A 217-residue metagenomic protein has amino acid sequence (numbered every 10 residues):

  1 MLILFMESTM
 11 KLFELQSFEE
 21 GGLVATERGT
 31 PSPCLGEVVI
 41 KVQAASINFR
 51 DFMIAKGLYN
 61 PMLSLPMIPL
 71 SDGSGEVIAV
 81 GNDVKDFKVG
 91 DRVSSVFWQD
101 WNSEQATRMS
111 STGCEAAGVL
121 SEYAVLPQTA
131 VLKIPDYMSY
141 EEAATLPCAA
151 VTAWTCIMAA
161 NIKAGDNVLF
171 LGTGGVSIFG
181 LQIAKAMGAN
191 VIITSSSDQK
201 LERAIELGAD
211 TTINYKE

Functional and structural regions predicted by a protein language model:
M1-T9: Short, Lys/Arg-enriched N-terminal segments with co-localized hydrophobic residues within the first ~10-30 amino acids
E20-G29, L58: Short glycine/threonine/proline-enriched tight-turn/helix- or strand-capping micro-motif at secondary-structure
T30-A45, L58-D100, A117, P135-M138: Glycine-rich beta-strand-centered segment in the early N-terminal region that forms part of a ligand/cofactor-binding
R50-A55: Cytochrome P450 core scaffold surrounding the K-helix E-X-X-R motif and the conserved "meander" helix-loop region
V96-L171, E206: NAD(P)H dinucleotide-binding glycine-rich loop of Rossmann-like/cofactor-binding domains, especially the beta1-alpha1
N167-T173, K185-E217: Adenosine-nucleotide cofactor-binding segment
S177-I178: N-terminal Rossmann-fold NAD(P) dinucleotide-binding loop
Q182: Conserved SAM-binding loop of SAM-dependent methyltransferases across substrates and taxa, primarily the Class I
